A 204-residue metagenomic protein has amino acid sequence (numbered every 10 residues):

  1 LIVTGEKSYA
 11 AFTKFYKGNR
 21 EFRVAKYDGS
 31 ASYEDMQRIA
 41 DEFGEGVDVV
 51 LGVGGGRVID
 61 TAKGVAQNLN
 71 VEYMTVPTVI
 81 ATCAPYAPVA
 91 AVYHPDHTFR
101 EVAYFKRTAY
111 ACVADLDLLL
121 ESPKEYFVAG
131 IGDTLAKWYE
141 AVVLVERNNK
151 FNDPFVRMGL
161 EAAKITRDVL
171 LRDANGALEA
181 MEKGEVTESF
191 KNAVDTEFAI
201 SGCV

Functional and structural regions predicted by a protein language model:
L1-V49: ATP/NTP phosphate-donor binding region
E6-A10, G54-I59, V204: Gly/Ser/Thr-rich loops at beta-strand to alpha-helix junctions that form or flank small-molecule/cofactor-binding
A11-K14, T61-K63, P85-Y86, P123: Short glycine-/acidic-enriched loop or helix-start segments at secondary-structure transitions that form or flank
F15, R38, G64, G130-A141 (+4 more regions): Alpha-helical scaffold segments in soluble metabolic enzymes
Q37-I39, D60-A62, T98-R100: A generic local structural motif
E45-V65, L69-I80: A short, small-residue-rich loop immediately preceding and capping a beta-strand
Q67-A162: A glycine/threonine-rich phosphate-anchoring loop and its flanking beta-alpha core in nucleotide/phosphate-binding
F151-V204: Active-site segments that bind and position negatively charged phosphate/pyrophosphate groups
